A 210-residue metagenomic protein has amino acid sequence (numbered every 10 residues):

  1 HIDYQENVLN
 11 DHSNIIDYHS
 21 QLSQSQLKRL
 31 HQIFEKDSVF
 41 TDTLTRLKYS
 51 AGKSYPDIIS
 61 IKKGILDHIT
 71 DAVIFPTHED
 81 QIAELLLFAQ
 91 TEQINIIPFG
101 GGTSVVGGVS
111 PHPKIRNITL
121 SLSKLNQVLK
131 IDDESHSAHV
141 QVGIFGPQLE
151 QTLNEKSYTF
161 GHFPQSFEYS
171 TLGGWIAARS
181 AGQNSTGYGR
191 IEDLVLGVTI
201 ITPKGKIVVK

Functional and structural regions predicted by a protein language model:
H1-L87, V105-H136, Q165, Y188: N-terminal flexible segment immediately upstream of the FAD-binding catalytic core in FAD-dependent oxidoreductases
Q32-I33, T91, E155: Residues at alpha-helix termini
H68, Q90-E92, F99, S170 (+1 more regions): Short, basic and Ser/Thr-rich N-terminal targeting/leader segments
Q93-N95, T159: Residue-level detector of anion-binding/catalytic polar loops
I96-P98, L120, I200: Short beta-strand "acidic-cap" motif of Rossmann-like dinucleotide-binding folds
N126-K210: FAD-binding subdomain of flavoenzyme oxidoreductases
